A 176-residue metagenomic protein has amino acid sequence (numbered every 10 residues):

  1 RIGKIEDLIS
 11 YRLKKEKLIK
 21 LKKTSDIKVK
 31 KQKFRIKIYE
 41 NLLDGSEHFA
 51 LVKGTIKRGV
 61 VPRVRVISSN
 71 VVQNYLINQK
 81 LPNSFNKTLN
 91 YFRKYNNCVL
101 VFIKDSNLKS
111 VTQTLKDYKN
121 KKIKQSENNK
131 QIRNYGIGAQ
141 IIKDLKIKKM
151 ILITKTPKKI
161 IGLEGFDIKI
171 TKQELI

Functional and structural regions predicted by a protein language model:
R1-I176: Catalytic domains of riboflavin
